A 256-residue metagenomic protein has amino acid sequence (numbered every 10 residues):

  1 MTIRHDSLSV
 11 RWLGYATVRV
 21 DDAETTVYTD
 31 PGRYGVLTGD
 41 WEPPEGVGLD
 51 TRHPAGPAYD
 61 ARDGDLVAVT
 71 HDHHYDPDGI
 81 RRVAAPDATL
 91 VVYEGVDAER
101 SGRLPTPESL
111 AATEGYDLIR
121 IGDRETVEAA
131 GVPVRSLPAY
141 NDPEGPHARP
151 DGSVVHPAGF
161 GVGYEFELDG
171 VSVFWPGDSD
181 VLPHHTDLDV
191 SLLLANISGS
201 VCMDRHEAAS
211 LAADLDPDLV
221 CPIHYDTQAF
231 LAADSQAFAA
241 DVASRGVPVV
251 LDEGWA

Functional and structural regions predicted by a protein language model:
M1-S9, T25, W41-R62, R103-A112 (+1 more regions): Haloarchaeal acidic low-complexity proteome signature biased toward cell-envelope/secretome components but also
T2-S9, D21-V27, T126-R135, E167-V173: Beta-strand-turn-beta hairpins that frame and shape the catalytic cleft of phosphate-ester-processing enzymes
Y15, G35-V36, D72-D78, D97-S101 (+5 more regions): Active-site environment of divalent metal-dependent phosphoester hydrolases
R19-A68, P77-I80, P143-G152, S179-H185: Pre-active-site segment of Zn-dependent metallo-hydrolases
Y28-G32, D63-H73, V91-G95, F174-G177 (+3 more regions): Active-site neighborhood of phospho(di)ester-bond hydrolases with catalytic His/Asp-centered motifs
T38, H53-V127, R135-P143: Active-site HxH/HxHxD metal-binding segment of metal-dependent hydrolases
L110-E128, A209, A213-A256: Binuclear metal-ion centers of metallo-dependent hydrolases, dominated by the metallo-beta-lactamase
H147, G152-A212: Active-site-proximal loop/helix segments of hydrolase catalytic cores
